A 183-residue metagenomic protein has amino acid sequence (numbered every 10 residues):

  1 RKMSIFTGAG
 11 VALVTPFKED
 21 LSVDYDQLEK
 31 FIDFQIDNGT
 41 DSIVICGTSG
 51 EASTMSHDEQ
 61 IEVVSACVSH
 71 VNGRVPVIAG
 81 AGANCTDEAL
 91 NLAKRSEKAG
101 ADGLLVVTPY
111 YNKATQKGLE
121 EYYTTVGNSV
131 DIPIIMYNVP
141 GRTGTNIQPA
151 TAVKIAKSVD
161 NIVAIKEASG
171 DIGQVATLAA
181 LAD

Functional and structural regions predicted by a protein language model:
S4-V11, T15-N146, K154: Active-site beta->alpha loop and helix N-cap motifs at the rims of alpha/beta catalytic domains
N128-S129, R142-D183: Catalytic alpha/beta core domains of metabolic enzymes, predominantly
